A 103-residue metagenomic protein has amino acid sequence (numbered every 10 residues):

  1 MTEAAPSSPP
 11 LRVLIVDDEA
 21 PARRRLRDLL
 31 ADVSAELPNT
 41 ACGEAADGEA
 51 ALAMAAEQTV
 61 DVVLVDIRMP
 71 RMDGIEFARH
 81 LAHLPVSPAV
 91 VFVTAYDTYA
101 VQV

Functional and structural regions predicted by a protein language model:
M1-L11, E36: Short, low-complexity, intrinsically disordered N-terminal peptides in bacterial proteins
P9-P21, R25-L30, V63: Conserved acidic segment of CheY-like receiver
L11, T40, P88: Switch/coupling loops of ABC transporter nucleotide-binding domains
I15, E44, F92-V93: Conserved SAM-binding loop
L26, A45, A100-V103: Generic structural signal for conserved hydrophobic packing positions in ordered secondary structure
V33-P38, L84-V86: Short helix-capping segments at alpha-helix termini
C42-E49: Conserved Asp/Asn-Gly motif in the active-site loop of CheY-like receiver
L52-V103: CheY-like receiver
